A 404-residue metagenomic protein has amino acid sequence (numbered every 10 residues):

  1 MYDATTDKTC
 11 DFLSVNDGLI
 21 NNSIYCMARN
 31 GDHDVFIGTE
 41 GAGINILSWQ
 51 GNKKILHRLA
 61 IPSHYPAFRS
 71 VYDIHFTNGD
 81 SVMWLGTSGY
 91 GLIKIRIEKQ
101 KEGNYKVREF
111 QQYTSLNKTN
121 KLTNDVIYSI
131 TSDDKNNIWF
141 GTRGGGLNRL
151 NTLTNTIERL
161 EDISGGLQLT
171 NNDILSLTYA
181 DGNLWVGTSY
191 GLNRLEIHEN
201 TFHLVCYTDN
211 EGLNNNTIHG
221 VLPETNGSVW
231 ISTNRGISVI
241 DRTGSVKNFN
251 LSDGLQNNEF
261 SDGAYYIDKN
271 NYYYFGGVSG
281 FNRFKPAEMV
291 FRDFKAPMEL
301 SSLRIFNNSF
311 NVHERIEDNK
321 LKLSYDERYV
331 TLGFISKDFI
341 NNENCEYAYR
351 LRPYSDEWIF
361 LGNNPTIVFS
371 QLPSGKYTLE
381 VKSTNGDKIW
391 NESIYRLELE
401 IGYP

Functional and structural regions predicted by a protein language model:
M1-P404: Carboxylate-rich, polar loop motifs that coordinate divalent cations or form catalytic acidic clusters
